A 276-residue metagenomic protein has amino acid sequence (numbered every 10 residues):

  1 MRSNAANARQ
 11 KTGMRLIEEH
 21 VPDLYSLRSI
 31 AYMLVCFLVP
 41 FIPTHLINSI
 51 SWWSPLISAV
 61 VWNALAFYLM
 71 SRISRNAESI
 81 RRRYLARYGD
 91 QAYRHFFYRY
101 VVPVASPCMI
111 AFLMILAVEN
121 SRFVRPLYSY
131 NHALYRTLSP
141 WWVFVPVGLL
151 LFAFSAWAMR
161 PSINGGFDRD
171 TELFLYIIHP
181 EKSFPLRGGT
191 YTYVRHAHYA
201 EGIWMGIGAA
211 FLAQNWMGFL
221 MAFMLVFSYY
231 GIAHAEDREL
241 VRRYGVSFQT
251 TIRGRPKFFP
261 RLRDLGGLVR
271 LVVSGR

Functional and structural regions predicted by a protein language model:
R2-P185, G208-R276: Membrane-anchoring alpha-helices and their flanking helix-loop junctions
M159, Y199-A200: General alpha-helical segment detector with a strong preference for membrane-spanning helices and helix-boundary regions
S183-Y191, A200: Alpha-helical membrane-protein architecture signal
V194-R195: Conserved SAM-binding loop
I203-M205: PRPP/pyrophosphate-binding module of the type I phosphoribosyltransferase fold
